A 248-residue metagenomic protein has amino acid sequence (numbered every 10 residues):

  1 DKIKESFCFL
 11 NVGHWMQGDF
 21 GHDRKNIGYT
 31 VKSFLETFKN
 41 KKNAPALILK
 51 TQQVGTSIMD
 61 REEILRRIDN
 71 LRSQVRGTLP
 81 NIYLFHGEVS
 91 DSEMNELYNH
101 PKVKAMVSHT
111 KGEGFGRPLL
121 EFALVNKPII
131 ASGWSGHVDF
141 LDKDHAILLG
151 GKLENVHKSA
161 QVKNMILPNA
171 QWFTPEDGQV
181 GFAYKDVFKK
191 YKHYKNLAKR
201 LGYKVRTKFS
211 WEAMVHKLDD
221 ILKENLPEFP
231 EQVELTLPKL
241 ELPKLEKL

Functional and structural regions predicted by a protein language model:
D1-E96: Conserved catalytic-core segment of nucleotide-activated headgroup transferases in glycan assembly
G21, H109-G116, V138-D139, K163-Q171: Nucleotide-sugar-dependent
Q53, V162-L248: C-terminal amphipathic helix plus adjacent low-complexity, charged tail appended to glycosyltransferase catalytic
F85, L149-G150: Hydrophobic residues at beta-strand termini and immediately following loops that shape nucleotide-binding pockets
E96-G114, L124-P128: Acidic donor-binding loop of glycosyltransferase active sites
G116-L119, W134: Short glycine/serine-rich donor-binding loops of glycosyltransferases
P128-A131, I147-L148: Short hydrophobic beta-strand element within catalytic cores of glycosyltransferases and related nucleotide-activated
